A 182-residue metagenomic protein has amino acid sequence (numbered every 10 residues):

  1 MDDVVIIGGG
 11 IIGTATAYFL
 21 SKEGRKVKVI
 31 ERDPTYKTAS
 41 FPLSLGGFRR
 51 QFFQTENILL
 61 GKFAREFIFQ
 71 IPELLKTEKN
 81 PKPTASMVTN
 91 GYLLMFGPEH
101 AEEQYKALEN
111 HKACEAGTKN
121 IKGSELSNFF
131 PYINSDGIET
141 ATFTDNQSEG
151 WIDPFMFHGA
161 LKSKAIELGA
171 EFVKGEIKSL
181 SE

Functional and structural regions predicted by a protein language model:
M1-I12, K28: Beta1/beta-strand and adjacent pyrophosphate-binding region of the FAD-binding site in flavoprotein oxidoreductases
G8, E31, F96-G97: Short beta-strand/turn micro-motifs composed of small residues that flank or help shape donor/cofactor-binding pockets
A17, S21, K164: Gly/Ala-rich phosphate-binding loop of Rossmann-like dinucleotide-binding domains, activating on the conserved
S21-F41: Glycine-rich FAD pyrophosphate-binding loop
A39-L45, Y132-D136: Short, flexible, mixed-charge acidic loops at enzyme active sites
L45-F129: Dinucleotide-binding Rossmann-like beta1-alpha1 core, especially the glycine-rich loop that anchors the ADP
Q70, M95-L168, V173-K174, S179-E182: Flavin (FAD/FMN) cofactor-binding and adjacent substrate-gating region of FAD-dependent oxidoreductase domains
